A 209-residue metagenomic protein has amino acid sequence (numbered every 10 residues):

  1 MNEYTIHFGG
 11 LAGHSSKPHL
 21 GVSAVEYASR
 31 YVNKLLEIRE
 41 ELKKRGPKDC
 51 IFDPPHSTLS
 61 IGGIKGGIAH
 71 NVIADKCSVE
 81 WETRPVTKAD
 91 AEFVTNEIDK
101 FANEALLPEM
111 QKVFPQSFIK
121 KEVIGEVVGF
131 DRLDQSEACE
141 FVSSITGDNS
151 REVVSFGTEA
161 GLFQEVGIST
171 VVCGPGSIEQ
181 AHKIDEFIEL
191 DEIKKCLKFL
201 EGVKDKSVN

Functional and structural regions predicted by a protein language model:
N2-N209: Metal-dependent amide/peptide-bond hydrolase catalytic core, centered on the "pita-bread" metallohydrolase fold
